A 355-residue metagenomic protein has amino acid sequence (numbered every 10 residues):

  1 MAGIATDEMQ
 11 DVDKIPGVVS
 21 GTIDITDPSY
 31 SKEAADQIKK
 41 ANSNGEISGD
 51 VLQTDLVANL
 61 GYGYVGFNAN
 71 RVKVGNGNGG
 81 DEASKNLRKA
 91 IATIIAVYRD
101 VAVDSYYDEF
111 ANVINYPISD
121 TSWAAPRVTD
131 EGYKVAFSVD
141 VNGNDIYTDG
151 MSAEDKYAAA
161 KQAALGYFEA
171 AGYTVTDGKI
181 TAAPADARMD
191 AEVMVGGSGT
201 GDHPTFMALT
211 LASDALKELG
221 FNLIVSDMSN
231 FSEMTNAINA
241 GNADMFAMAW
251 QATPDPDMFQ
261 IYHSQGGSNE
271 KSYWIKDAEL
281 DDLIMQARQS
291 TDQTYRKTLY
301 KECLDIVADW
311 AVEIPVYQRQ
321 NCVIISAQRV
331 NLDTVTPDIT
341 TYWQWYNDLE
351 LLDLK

Functional and structural regions predicted by a protein language model:
A2, V12-S20, D36, V65 (+10 more regions): Solvent-exposed, polar/charged alpha-helical surfaces in well-ordered, non-transmembrane soluble domains, broadly
D7-K73, D104-E109: Extracellular/periplasmic solute-recognition and catalytic clefts
V18, I23-I25, V193, D214-G267: Periplasmic binding protein-like
V19, I23, S43, V72 (+8 more regions): Sec-exported extracytoplasmic/periplasmic mature domains
D36-D55, N242, P256-K271, Q328: Ligand-binding "clamshell"
E82-D214, E350-K355: Append "and occasionally in soluble cytosolic enzymes with long acidic Gly/Pro-rich linkers
K89, T93, V97-A102, A153 (+4 more regions): Extracytoplasmic/peripheral linker and loop segments enriched in polar/acidic and small residues with frequent Thr/Pro
I325-K355: Long beta-strand-rich cores associated with HINT superfamily self-processing modules
